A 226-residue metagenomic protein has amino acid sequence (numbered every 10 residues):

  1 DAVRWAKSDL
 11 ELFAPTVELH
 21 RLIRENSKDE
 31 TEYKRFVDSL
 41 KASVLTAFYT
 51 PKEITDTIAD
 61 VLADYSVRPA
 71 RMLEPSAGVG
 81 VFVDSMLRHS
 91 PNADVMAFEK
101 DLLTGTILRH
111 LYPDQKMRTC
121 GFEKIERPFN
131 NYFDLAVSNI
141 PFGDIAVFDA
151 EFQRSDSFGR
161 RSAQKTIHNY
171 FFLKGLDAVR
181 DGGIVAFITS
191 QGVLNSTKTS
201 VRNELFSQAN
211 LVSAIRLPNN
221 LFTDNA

Functional and structural regions predicted by a protein language model:
D1-L111, Q115: Class I S-adenosyl-L-methionine
L45-T46, D156-Q164: Glycine-rich phosphate-binding "P-loop"
D56-R88, A97, L108, C120-S155 (+3 more regions): Conserved proline-anchored active-site loop of SAM-dependent methyltransferases that bridges a beta-strand
I58, K100-L102, A163-L221: Conserved Class I SAM-dependent methyltransferase catalytic core
S90, D114-Q115, F152-D156, R202-L205: Glycine-rich, phosphate-binding/catalytic loops in enzymes
R118-F122, I215-R216: Short loop/edge segments at beta-strand edges and connector loops that shape dinucleotide/nucleotide cofactor-binding
T223-A226: Flexible, glycine-/basic-rich loop-and-beta segments that form/coincide with the SAM-dependent methyltransferase
